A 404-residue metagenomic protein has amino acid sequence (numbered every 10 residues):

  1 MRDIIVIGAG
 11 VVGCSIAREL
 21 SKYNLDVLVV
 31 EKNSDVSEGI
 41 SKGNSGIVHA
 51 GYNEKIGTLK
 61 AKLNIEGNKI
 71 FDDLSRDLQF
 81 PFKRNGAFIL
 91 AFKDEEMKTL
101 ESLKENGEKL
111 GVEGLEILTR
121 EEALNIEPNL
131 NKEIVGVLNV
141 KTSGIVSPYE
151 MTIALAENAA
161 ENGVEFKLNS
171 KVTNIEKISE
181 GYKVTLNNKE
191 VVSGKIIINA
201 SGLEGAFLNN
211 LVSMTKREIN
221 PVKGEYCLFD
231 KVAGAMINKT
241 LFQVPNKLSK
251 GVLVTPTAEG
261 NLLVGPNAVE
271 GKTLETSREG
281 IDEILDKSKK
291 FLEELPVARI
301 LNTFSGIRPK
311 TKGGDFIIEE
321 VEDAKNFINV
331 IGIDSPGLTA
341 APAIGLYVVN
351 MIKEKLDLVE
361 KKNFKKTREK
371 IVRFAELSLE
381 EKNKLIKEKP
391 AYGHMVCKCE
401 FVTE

Functional and structural regions predicted by a protein language model:
R2-V29: N-terminal Rossmann-like FAD-binding beta1-loop-alpha1 element of flavoenzymes
V12, D35, E204: Conserved Rossmann-like nucleotide-cofactor binding loop
S15, I175-E180, L186-E279, D286 (+1 more regions): Flavin-dependent oxidoreductases
K22-G43: Glycine-rich FAD pyrophosphate-binding loop
G46-I126, G251-V252: Dinucleotide-binding Rossmann-like beta1-alpha1 core, especially the glycine-rich loop that anchors the ADP
K55, K62-I65, L90-T99, L138-E157 (+3 more regions): Short beta-strand to alpha-helix junction loop
L138-N188, V192-I196: Helical element adjacent to the flavin cofactor pocket in flavoenzyme catalytic cores
A154, S249, A258, T273-M395: C-terminal catalytic lobe of FAD-dependent flavoproteins
